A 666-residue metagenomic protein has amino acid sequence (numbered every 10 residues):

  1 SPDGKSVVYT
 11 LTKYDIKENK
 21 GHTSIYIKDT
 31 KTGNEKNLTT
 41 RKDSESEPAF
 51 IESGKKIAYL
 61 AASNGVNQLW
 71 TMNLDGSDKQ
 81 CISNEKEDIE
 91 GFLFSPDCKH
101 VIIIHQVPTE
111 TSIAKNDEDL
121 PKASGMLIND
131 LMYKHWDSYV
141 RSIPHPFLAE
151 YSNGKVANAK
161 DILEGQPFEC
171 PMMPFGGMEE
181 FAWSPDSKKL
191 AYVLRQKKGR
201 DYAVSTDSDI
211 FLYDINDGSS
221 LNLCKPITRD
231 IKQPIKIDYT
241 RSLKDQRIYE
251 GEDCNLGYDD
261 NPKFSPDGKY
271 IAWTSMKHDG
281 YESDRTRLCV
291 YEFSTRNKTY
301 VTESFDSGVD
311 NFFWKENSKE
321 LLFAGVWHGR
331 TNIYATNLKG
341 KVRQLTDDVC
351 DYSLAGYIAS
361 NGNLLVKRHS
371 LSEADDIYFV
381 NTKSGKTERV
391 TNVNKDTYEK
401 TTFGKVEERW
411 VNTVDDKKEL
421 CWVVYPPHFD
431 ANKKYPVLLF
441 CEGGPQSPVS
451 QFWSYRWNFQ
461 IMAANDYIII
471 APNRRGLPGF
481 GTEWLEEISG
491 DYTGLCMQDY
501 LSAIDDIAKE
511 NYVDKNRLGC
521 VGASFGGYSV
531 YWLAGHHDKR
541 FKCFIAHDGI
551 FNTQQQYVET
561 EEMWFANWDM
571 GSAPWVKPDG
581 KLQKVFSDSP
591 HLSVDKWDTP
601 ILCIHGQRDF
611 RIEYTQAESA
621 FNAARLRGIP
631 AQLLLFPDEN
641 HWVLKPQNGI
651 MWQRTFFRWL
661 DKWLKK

Functional and structural regions predicted by a protein language model:
P2-D3, E52-S53, P96-D97, P185-D186 (+3 more regions): Residue-level detector of Asp-centered blade-edge/turn motifs that repeat once per structural unit in beta-propeller
V7, G54-A58, V101, L190 (+3 more regions): Hydrophobic beta-strand positions that form the internal "hydrophobic ladder" of WD40/Gbeta-like beta-propeller blades
K17-T23, A62-N67, S138-S142, D201-S208 (+3 more regions): Short, solvent-exposed loop/turn segments at conserved positions within beta-propeller repeat blades
H22-T23, I103-G165, V193-Q196, R200-F211 (+6 more regions): Predominantly five- to eight-bladed beta-propeller fold
D29-G33, N73-S77, Y151-G154, D214-G218 (+3 more regions): Short loop/turn segments that connect beta-strands within beta-propeller blades
K160-P174, L221-C254, E303-D310, V393-V406: Surface-exposed loop and turn segments in beta-propeller and other repeat-based domains that flank or scaffold
K198, S242, V393-N516, A523-S524 (+2 more regions): Cap/lid segment of the alpha/beta-hydrolase catalytic domain
N458, A463-A464, A471-K666: Active-site-proximal cap/loop segments of hydrolase catalytic domains
